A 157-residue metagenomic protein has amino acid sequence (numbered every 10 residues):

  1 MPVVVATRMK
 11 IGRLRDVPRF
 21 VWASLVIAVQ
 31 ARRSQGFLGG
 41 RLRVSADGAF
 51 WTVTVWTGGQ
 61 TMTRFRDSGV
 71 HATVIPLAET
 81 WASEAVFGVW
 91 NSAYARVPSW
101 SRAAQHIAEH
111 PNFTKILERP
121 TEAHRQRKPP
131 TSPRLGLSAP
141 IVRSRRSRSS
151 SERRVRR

Functional and structural regions predicted by a protein language model:
M1-A49, T61-R64, A85-R157: Short S/T/G/P-rich N-terminal loop/turn motif that feeds into the first structured element of a domain
V53: Ligand-binding pocket scaffold of soluble enzyme catalytic domains
G59-F87: An amphipathic, aromatic/His-enriched active-site/gating alpha helix that lines ligand/cofactor pockets
